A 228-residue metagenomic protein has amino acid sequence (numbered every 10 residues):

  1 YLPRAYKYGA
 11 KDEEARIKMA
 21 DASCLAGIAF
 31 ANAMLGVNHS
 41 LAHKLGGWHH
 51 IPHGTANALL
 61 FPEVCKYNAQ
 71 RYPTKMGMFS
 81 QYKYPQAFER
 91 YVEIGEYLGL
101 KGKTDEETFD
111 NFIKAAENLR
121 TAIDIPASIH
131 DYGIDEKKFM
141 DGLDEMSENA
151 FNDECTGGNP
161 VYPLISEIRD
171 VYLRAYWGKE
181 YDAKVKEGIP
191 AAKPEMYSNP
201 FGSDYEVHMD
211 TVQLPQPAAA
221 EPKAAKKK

Functional and structural regions predicted by a protein language model:
Y1, A5, N68-R71, I123 (+1 more regions): A short secondary-structure junction motif
Y1-A33: Carboxylate- and glycine-rich phosphate/diphosphate-binding segment that chelates Mg2+/Mn2+
P3-R4, C24-L25, G47, P62-Q70: Short glycine/serine- and small hydrophobic-enriched flexible loop segments
A15-K18, V37, A56-L60, R90 (+5 more regions): Residue-level detector of well-ordered alpha-helical segments, enriched for hydrophobic/aromatic packing positions
M19-G27, L41, F61-C65, A116 (+3 more regions): Short alpha-helical scaffolding segments that buttress acidic/His motifs in well-ordered protein cores
C24-N57, N152-G158: Glycine-rich phosphate/pyrophosphate-binding beta-alpha loops
I51, T55-K138, Y181-D182, E187-P190 (+3 more regions): Gly/Pro-rich interdomain helix-loop hinge
K138-A218, K227: Short, amphipathic C-terminal "tail helix"
